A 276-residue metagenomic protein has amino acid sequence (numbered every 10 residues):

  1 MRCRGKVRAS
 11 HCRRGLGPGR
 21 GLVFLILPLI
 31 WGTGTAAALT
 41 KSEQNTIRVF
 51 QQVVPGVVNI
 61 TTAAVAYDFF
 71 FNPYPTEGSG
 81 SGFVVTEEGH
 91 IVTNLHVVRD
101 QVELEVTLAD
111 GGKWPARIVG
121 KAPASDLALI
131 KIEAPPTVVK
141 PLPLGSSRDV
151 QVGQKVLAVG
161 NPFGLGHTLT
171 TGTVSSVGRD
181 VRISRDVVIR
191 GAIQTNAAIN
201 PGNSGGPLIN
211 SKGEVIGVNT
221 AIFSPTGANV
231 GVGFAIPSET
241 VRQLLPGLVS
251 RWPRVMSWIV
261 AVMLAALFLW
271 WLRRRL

Functional and structural regions predicted by a protein language model:
M1-L16: N-terminal secretory signal peptides that target proteins for export/translocation
R4, P28, V57, A266-L267: Generic N-terminal leader/processing signal
A9, T33-T35: Ala/Thr-enriched low-complexity intrinsically disordered regions
C12-R13, L22-F24, M263-L264: Intrinsically disordered, low-complexity regions enriched in Ser/Pro/Gly/Gln/His and often acidic
L22-G32: Bacterial N-terminal signal peptides
A37-V260: Serine-dependent protease modules
V255-W271: Selective detector of the "anchor" transmembrane alpha-helix that sits immediately C-terminal
L272-L276: Membrane-interface capping segments at transmembrane-helix boundaries
